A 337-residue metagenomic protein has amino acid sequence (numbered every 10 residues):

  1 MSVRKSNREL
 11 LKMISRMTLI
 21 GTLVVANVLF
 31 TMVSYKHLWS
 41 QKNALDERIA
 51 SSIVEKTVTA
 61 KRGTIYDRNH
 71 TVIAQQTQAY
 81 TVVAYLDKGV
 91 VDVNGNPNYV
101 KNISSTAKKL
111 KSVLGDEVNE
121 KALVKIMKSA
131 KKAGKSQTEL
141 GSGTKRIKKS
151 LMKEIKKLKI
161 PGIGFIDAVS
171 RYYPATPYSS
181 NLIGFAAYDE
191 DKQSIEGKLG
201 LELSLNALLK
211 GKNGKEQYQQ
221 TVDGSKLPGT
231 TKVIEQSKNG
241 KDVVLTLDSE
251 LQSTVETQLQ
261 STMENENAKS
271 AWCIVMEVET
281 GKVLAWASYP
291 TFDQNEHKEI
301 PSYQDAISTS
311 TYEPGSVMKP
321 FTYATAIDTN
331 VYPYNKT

Functional and structural regions predicted by a protein language model:
M1-N295: Periplasmic/cell-envelope proteins involved in peptidoglycan metabolism and beta-lactam response
R48, P177, Y303, I307 (+2 more regions): Residue-level signal for pocket-adjacent positions within structured domains
H70, I155, L182, V255 (+2 more regions): Active-site SXXK
Q236-K241, P301-S308: Flexible glycine/proline-enriched surface loops and loop-helix/loop-strand junctions
P290, Q294-I300, I327-T337: Active-site-adjacent loops and short helices of periplasmic peptidoglycan-processing enzymes
F292, S308, Y312: Short clusters of hydrophobic/aromatic residues that line enzyme substrate/ligand-binding pockets
